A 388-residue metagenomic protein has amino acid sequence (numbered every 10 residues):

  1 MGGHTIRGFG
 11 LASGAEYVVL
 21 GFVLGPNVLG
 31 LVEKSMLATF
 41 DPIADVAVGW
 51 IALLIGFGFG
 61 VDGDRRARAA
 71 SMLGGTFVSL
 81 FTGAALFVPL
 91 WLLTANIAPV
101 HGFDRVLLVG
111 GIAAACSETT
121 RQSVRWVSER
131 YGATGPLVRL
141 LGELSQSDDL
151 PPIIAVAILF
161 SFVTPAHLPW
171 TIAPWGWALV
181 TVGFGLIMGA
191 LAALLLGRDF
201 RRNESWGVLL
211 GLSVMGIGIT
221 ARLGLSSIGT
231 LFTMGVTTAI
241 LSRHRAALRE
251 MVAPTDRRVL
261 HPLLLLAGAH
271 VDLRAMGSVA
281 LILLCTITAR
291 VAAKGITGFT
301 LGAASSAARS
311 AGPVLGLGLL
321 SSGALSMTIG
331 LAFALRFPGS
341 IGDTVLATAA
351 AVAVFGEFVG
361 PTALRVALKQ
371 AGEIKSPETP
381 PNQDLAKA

Functional and structural regions predicted by a protein language model:
M1-G3, A38, P42, G60-N96 (+6 more regions): Entry/N-cap segments of selected transmembrane alpha helices and their immediately preceding amphipathic helices
T5-S13, V23-A70, L196-R201, S205 (+1 more regions): Membrane-interface junctions of multi-pass transporters
A15, K34-T39, R66-F77, N96-A115 (+6 more regions): The feature identifies polytopic integral membrane transport proteins across all domains of life
E16-V18, L37-L53, F103-T120, A173-G185 (+3 more regions): Structural signature of hydrophobic alpha-helical transmembrane segments
I55-G58, F81-T82, G110-A155, A292-L301 (+2 more regions): Short helical (or helix-break) motifs at transmembrane helix termini and adjacent helical loops in multi-pass membrane
V61-R66, V124-G183, R198-F200: Alpha-helical transmembrane bundle and helix-membrane interface signal in multi-pass integral membrane proteins
A84-L92, P152-S161, M215-G229, L264-S278 (+1 more regions): Hydrophobic alpha-helical transmembrane segments in multi-pass integral membrane proteins
G189-R201, V236-P254, G295-S321, M327-A388: Membrane-interfacial segments at transmembrane helix termini in multi-pass membrane proteins
